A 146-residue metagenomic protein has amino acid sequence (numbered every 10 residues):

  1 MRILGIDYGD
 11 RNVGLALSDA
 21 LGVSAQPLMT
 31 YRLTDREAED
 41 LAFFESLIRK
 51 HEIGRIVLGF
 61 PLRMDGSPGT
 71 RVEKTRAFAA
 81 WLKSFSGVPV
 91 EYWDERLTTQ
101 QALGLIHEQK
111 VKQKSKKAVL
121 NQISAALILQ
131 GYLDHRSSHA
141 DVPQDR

Functional and structural regions predicted by a protein language model:
M1-L4, R11-R146: Phosphate- and other anionic-substrate recognition elements at nucleic-acid/protein interfaces
